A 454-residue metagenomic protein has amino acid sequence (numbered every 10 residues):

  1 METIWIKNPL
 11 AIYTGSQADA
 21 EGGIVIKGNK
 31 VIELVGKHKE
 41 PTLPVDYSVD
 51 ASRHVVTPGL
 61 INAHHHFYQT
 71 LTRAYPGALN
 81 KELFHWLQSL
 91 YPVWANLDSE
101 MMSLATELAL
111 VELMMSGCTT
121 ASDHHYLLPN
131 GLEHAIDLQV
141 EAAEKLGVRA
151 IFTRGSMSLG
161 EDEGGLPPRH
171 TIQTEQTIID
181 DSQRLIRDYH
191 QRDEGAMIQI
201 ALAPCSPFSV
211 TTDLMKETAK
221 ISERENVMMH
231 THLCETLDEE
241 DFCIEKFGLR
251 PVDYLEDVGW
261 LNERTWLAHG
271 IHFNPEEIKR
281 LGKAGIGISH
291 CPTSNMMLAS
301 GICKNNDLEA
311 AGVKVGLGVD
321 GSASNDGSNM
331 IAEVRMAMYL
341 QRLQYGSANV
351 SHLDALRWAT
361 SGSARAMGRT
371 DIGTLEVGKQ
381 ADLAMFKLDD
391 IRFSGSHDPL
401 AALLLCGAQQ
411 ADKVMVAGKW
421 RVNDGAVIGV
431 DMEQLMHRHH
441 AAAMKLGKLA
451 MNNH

Functional and structural regions predicted by a protein language model:
M1-G22, K27, T360-H454: Active-site microenvironment of metallo-dependent hydrolases
M1-I4, L10-P58: Histidine-rich, glycine-flanked metal-binding segment
P9, I24, N29, R53 (+15 more regions): Divalent metal-coordination and catalytic microenvironments
P58-T70, M228-L237: Histidine-centered catalytic micro-motifs
L71-M102, G131, L159-E175, L237-R264 (+2 more regions): Active-site gating loops and adjacent loop-to-helix segments of metal-dependent hydrolytic enzymes
A74-H124, P129-V148, D180-E194, H440-N452: Alpha-helical scaffold segments that flank or form the walls of functional sites
G131-G270: Metal-coordinating catalytic core of metallo-dependent amide/deamination hydrolases
D257-R264, N306-D390, L405-C406: His/Asp/Glu-enriched, well-ordered alpha-helical/loop segment that forms or immediately abuts the divalent-metal
